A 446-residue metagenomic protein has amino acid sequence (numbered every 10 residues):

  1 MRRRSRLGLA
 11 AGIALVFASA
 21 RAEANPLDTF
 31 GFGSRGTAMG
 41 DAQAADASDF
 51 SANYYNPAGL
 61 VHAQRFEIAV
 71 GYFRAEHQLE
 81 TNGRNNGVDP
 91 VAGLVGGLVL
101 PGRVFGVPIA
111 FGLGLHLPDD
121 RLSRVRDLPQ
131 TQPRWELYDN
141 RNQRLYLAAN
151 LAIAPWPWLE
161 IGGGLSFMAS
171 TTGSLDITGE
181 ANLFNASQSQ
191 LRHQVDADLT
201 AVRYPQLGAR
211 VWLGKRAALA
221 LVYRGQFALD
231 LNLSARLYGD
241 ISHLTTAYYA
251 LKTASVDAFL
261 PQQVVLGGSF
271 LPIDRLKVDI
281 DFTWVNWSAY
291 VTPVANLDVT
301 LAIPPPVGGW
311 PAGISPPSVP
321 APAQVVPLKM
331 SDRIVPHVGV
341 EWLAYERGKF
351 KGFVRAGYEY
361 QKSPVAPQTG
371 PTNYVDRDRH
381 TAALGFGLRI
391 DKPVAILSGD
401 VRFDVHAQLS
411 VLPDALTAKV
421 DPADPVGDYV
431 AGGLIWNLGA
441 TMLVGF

Functional and structural regions predicted by a protein language model:
M1-A10: Bacterial N-terminal signal peptides that target proteins for export
A11-G12, A22: Cleavable N-terminal signal peptides
F17-R21: N-terminal signal peptide c-region/cleavage motif recognized by signal peptidases
E23-F32, G36-T37, G93-F446: Outer-membrane beta-barrel porins/channels
P26-Q43, V61-H77: Transmembrane beta-strand segments of Gram-negative outer membrane beta-barrel proteins
D41-S48, E76-P90, P425-G427: Surface-exposed strand-loop-strand hairpins of Gram-negative outer-membrane beta-barrel proteins
Q43-D46, Y54-F66, L98-F105: Outer-membrane beta-barrel pore proteins
F50, L79-R84, L266, A415-A418: Short, glycine/acidic-enriched capping/hinge loops at junctions between secondary-structure elements
